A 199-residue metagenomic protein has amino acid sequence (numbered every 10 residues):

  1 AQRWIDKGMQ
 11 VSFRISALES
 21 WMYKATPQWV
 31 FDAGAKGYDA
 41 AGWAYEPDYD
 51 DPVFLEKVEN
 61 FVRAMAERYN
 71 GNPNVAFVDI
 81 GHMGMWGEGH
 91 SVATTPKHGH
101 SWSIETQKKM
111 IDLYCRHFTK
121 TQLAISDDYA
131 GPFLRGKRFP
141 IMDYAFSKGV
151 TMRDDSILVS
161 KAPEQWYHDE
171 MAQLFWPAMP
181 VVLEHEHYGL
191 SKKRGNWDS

Functional and structural regions predicted by a protein language model:
A1-Q107, D127-G136: Aromatic-lined carbohydrate-binding surfaces of glycoside hydrolases
I5, F77-S199: Catalytic-core regions of glycoside hydrolase
